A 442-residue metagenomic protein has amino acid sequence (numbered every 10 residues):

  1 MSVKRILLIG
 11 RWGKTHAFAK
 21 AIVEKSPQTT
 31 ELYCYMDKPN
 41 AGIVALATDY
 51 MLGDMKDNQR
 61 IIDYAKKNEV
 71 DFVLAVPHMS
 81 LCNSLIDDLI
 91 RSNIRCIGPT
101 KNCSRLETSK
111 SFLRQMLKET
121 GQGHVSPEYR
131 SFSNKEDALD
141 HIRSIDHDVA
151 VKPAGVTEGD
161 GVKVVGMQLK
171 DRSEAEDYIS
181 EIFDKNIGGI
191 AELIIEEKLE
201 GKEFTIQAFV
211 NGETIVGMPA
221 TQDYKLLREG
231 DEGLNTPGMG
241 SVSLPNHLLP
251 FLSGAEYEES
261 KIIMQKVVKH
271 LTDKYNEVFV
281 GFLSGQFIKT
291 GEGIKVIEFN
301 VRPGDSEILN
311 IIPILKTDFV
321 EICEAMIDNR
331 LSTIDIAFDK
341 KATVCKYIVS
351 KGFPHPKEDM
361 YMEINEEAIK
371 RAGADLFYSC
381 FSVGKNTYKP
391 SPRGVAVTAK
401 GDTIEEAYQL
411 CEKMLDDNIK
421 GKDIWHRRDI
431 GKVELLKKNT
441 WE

Functional and structural regions predicted by a protein language model:
M1-N102: ATP-binding N-terminal substructure of ATP-dependent carboxylate-amine bond-forming enzymes
L7-L8, E107-E192, N246-K266: Active-site nucleotide/adenylate-binding loops and adjacent lid/helix of ATP-dependent enzymes
G42-A45, R105-S111, R228-E229: Short, charged, surface-exposed secondary-structure boundary motifs
G161, A342-V344, S391-V397: Short amphipathic alpha-helical segments
V162-G304: Internal nucleotide-binding/catalytic subdomain
Y257-S284, N300-G373, S382: Active-site "cap" helix and flanking loop/linker of ATP-utilizing ligase/carboxylase catalytic domains
S382, Y388-E442: Generic C-terminus detector
